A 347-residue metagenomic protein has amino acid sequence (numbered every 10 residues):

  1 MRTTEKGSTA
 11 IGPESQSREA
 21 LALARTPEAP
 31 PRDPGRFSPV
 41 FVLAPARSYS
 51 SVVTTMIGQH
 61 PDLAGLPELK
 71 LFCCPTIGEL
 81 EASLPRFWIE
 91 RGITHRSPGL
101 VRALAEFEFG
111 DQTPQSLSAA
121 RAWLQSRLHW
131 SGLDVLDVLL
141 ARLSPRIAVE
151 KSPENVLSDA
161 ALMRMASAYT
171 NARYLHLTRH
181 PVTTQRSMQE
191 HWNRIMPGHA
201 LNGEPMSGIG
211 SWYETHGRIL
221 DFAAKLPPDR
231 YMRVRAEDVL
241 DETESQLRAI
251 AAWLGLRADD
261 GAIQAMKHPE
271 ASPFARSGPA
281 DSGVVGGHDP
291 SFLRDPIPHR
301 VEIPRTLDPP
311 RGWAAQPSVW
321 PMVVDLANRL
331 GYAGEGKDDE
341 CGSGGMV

Functional and structural regions predicted by a protein language model:
M1-F41, Q189-W192, L220-A224, A252-V347: PAPS-dependent sulfotransferases, especially Golgi type II membrane carbohydrate sulfotransferases
F37-S38, S48, S131, L157-A160 (+1 more regions): Short, conserved clusters of charged catalytic residues that mark active-site and nucleotide-handling motifs
P39-F41, D62, R173-Y174: Beta-sheet entry/capping signal
P45: P-loop (Walker A) phosphate-binding loop of NTP-binding proteins
S51-L63: A conserved segment at the C-terminal end of the G1
Q59, G65, L71, T183 (+2 more regions): Active-site micro-motifs of SAM-dependent methyltransferase domains
A64-D159, A168, I195-G198, P296-P309: PAPS-dependent sulfation machinery
D137-G261, P273-F292: PAPS-dependent sulfotransferase catalytic domain
